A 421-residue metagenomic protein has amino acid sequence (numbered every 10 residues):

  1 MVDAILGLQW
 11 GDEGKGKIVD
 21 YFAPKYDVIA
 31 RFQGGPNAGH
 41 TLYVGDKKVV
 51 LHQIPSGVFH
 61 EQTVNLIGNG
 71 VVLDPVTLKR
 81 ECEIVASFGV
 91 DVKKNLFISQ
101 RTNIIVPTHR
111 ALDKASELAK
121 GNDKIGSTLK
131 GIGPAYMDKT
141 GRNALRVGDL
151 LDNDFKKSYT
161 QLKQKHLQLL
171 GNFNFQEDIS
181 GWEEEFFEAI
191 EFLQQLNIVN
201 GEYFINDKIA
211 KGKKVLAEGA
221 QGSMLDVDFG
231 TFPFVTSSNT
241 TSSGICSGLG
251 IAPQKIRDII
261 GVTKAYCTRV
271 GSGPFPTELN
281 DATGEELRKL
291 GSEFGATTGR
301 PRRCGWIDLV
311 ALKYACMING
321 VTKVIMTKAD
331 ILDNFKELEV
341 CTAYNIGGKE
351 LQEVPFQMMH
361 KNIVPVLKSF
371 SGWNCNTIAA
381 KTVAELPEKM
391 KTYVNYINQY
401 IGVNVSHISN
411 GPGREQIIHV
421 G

Functional and structural regions predicted by a protein language model:
M1-G421: Non-transmembrane, aqueous-exposed alpha-helical and coiled segments at domain scale
